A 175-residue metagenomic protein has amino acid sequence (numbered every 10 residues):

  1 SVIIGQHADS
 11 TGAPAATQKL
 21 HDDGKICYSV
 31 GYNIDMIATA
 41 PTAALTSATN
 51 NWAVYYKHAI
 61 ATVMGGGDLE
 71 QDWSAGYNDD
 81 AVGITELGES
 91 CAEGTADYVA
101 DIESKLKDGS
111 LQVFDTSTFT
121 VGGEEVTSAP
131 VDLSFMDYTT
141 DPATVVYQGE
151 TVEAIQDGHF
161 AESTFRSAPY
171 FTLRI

Functional and structural regions predicted by a protein language model:
S1-I175: A residue-level marker of the well-folded mature domains of exported/periplasmic proteins
